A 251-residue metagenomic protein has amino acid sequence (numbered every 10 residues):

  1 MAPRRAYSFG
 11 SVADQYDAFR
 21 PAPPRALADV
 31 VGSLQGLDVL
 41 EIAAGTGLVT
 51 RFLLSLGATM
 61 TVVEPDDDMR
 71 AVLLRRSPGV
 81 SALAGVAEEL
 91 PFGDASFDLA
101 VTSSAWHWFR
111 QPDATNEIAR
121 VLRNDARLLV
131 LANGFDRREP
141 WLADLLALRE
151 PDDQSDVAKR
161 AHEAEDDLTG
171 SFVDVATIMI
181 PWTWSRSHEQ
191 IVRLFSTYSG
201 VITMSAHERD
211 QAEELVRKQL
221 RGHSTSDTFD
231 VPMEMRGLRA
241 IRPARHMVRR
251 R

Functional and structural regions predicted by a protein language model:
M1-Q35: Conserved class I S-adenosyl-L-methionine
G36-L37, A95: Nucleotide donor/acceptor-binding cores
L40, T46-E89: Class I SAM-dependent methyltransferase SAM/SAH-binding core
E88-L99: A short acidic, Gly/Pro-enriched loop at the edge of an enzyme's catalytic core that lines a small-molecule cofactor
T102-W106, L131-N133: Residues lining the SAM
F109-I118: A short, conserved alpha-helix within the catalytic core of class I
A119, R123-R186: Conserved catalytic/acceptor-binding region of the Class I
E163, D167-R251: Conserved Class I S-adenosyl-L-methionine
